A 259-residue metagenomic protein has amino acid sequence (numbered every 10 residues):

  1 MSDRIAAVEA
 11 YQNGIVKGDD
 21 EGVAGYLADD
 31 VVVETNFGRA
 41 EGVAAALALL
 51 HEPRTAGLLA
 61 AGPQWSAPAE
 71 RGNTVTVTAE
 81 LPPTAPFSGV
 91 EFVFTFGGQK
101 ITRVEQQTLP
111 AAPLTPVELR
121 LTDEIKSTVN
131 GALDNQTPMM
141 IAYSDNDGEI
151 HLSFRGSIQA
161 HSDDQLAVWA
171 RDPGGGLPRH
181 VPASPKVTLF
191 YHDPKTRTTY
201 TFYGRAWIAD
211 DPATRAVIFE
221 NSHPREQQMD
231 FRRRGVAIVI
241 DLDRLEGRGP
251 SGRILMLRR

Functional and structural regions predicted by a protein language model:
M1-E21, G25, D29, A111-S127: Short, low-complexity N-terminal intrinsically disordered segments enriched in polar/charged residues
Y11, G22-A24, V31, G42 (+5 more regions): Hydrophobic pocket/interface hotspot
D20-G22, D29-P68, H161-L166, G176-R179: A solvent-exposed, acidic/Ser-Thr-rich amphipathic alpha-helical stretch
A24-Y26, V31, N135-A170: Short beta-strand segments
R54-L114, P224-R225: A beta-strand edge to alpha-helix "cap/lid" segment located at domain peripheries
V75-T84, Y143, A170, F190-H192: Short beta-strand segments that buttress and anchor functional surface loops
E91, G97, T108-L119, T201 (+1 more regions): C-terminal edge-of-domain segments
D172-N221: Short, structured beta-strand-loop surface elements
